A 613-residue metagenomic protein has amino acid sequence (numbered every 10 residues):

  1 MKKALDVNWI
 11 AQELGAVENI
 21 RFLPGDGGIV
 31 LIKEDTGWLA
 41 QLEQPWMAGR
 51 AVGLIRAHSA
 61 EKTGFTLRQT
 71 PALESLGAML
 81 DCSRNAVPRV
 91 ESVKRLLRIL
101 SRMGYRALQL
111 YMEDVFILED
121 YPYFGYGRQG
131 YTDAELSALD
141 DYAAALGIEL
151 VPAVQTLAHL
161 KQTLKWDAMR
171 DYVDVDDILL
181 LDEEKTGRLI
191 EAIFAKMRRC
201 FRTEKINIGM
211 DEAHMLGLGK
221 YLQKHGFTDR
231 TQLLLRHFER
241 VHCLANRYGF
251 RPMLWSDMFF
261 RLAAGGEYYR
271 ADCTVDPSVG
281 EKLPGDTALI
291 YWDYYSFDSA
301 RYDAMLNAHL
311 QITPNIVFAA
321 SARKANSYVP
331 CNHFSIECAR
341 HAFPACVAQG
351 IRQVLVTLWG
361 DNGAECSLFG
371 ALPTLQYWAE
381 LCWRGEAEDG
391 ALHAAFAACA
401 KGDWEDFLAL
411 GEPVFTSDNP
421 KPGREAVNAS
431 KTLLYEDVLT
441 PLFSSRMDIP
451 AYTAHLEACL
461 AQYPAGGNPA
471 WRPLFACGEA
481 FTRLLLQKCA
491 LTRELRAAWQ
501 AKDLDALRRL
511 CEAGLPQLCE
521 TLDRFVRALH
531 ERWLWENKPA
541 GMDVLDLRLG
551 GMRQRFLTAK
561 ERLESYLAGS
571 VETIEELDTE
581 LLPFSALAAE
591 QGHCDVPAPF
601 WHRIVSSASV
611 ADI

Functional and structural regions predicted by a protein language model:
K2-G25, E34, M47, R98 (+6 more regions): Substrate-binding groove of N-acetylhexosamine-processing glycoside hydrolases
K2-L5, W9, D35-N246, M253 (+5 more regions): Feature activates predominantly on carbohydrate-active enzymes
